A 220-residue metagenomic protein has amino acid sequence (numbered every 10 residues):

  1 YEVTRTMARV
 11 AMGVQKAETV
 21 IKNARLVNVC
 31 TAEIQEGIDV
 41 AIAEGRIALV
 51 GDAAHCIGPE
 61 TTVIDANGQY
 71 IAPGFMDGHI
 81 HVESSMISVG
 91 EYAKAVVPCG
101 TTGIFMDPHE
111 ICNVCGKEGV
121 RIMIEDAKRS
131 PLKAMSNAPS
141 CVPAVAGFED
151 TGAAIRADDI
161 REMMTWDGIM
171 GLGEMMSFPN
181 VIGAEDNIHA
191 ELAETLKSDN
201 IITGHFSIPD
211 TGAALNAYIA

Functional and structural regions predicted by a protein language model:
Y1-V10, Q15, G90-I201: Divalent-metal coordination cores built from histidine and acidic residues
Y1-V20, R25-P73: Histidine-rich, glycine-flanked metal-binding segment
G13, V20, A41, V97-C99 (+2 more regions): Hydrophobic alpha-helical bundles that form the membrane domains of multi-pass transporters
A24, G45, G68, H79 (+3 more regions): Divalent metal-coordination and catalytic microenvironments
Q69-Y92: Di-metal (Zn2+ and/or Mg2+/Mn2+) metal-binding site signature of metallo-dependent hydrolases with the MBL/beta-CASP
S88, S177, S207-D210: Short beta->alpha connector loops
H189-A220: Functional cores that coordinate and move charged inorganic groups
